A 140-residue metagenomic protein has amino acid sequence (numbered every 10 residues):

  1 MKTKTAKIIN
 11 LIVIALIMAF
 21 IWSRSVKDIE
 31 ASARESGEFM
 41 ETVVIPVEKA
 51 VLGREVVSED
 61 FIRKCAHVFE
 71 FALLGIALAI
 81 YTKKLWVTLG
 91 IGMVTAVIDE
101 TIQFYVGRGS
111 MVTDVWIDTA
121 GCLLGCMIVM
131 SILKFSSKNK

Functional and structural regions predicted by a protein language model:
M1-G107, V112-V115, T119, L123-K140: Bulky hydrophobic segments
